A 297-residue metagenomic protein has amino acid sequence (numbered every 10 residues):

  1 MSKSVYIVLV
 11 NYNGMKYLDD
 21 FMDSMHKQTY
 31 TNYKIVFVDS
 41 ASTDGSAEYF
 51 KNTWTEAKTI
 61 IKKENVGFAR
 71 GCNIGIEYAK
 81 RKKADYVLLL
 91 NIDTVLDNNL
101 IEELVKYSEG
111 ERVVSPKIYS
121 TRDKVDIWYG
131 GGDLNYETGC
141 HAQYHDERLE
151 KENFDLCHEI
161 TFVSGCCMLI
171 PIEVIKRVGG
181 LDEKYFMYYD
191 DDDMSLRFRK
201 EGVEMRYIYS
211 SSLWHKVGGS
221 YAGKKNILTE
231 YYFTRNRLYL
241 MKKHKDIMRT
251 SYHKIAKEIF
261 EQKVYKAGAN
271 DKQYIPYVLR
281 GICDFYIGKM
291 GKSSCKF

Functional and structural regions predicted by a protein language model:
D23-N32: Short, acidic, metal-binding catalytic loop of nucleotide-sugar glycosyltransferases
Y33-A41, I60-K62: Short beta-strand/loop segment that forms part of the nucleotide-sugar
K62-K82: Glycine-rich, basic loop-to-helix element that forms the pyrophosphate-binding segment of sugar-nucleotide handling
A84-V95: Short beta-strand-to-loop acidic/aromatic patch adjacent to the donor-nucleotide binding site
T94-W128, D133-N135: Conserved donor NDP-sugar-binding/catalytic core segment of glycosyltransferases
N135-T161: Short, flexible, basic/aromatic active-site loop/helix in glycosyltransferases
T161-I170, V174-G180, K184-S212: A short, conserved alpha-helix in the catalytic core of glycosyltransferases
L228-N236, D246-F297: Non-catalytic, C-terminal membrane-associated alpha-helical segments of glycosyltransferases
